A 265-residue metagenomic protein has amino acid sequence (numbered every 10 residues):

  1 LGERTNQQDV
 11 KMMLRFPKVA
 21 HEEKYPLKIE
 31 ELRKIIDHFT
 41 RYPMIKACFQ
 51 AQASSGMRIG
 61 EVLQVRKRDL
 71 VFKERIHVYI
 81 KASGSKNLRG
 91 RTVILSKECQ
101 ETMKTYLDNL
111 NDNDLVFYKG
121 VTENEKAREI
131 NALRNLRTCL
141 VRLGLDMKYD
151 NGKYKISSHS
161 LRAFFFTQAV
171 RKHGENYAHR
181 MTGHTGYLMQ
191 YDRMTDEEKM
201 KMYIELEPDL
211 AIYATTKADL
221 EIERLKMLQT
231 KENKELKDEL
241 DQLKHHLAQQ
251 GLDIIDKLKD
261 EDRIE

Functional and structural regions predicted by a protein language model:
L1-M13, G56-G60: N-terminal DNA-binding recognition helix of tyrosine site-specific recombinases/integrases
F16-K34, S85-E98, L110-D114: DNA breakage-rejoining catalytic core of tyrosine-based enzymes
V19-H21, Y25-I59: Basic, Lys/Arg- and aromatic-enriched nucleic-acid-binding interface segment
P26, G84, E175, T182-K231: Catalytic-site neighborhood detector that most strongly recognizes the C-terminal catalytic loop/helix of tyrosine
S55, Q64-T105: Conserved tyrosine-mediated DNA breakage-rejoining catalytic core shared by Y-recombinases
S96-G152, F165: Active-site/catalytic core of tyrosine-dependent DNA strand-transfer enzymes
K148-K172, R180, M189-Q190: Short basic/aromatic active-site micro-motif
T216-I264: Long, leucine- and charge-enriched amphipathic alpha-helices that form heptad-repeat coiled-coil/leucine-zipper-like
